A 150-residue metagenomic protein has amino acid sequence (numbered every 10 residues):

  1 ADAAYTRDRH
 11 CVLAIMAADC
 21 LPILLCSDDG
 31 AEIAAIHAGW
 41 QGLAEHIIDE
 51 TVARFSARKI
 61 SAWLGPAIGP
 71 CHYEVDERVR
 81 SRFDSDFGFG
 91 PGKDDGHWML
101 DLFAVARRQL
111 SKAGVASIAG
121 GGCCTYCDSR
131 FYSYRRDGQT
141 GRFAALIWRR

Functional and structural regions predicted by a protein language model:
A1-R150: Active-site microenvironment for binding and transforming phosphate-containing groups
